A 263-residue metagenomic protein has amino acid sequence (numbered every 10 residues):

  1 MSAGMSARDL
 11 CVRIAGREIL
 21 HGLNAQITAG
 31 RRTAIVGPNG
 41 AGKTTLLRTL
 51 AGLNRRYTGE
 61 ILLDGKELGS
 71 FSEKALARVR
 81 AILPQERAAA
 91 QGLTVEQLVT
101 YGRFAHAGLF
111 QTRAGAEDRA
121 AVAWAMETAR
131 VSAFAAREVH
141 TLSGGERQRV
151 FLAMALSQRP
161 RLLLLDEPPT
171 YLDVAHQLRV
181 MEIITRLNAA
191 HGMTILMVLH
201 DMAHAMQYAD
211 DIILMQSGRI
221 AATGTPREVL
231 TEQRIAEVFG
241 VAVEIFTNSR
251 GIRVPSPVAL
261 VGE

Functional and structural regions predicted by a protein language model:
V36-P38: The feature captures the beta-strand-to-loop junction immediately N-terminal to the Walker
A51: Helix-to-loop junction immediately C-terminal to a conserved catalytic motif
G59-E67, L76: Conserved ABC transporter NBD signature motif
E138-L142, E146: Conserved ABC ATPase signature
R159: Conserved catalytic motifs of ABC-family nucleotide-binding domains
L163-E167: Catalytic Walker B motif of ABC-type/P-loop ATPase nucleotide-binding domains
